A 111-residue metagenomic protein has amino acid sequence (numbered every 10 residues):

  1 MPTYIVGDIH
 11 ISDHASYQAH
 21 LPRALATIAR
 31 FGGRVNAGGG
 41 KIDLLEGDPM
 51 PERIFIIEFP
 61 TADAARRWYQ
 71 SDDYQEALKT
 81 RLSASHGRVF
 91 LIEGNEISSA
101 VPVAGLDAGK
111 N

Functional and structural regions predicted by a protein language model:
M1-R53, P60-Q70, Y74, E93-N111: Short S/T/G/P-rich N-terminal loop/turn motif that feeds into the first structured element of a domain
R53-F55, G87-R88: Generic beta-strand structural signal
Q75-G94: C-terminal structural segments of small proteins and small subunits
